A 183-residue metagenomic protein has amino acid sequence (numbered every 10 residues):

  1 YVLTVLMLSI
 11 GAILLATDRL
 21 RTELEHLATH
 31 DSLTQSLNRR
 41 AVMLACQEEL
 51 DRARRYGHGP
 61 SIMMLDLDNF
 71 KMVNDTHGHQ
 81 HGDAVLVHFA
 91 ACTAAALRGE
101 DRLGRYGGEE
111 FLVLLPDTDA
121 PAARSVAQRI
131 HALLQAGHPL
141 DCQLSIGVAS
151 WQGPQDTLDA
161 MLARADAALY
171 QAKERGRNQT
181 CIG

Functional and structural regions predicted by a protein language model:
Y1-L33, R40-D51, D101-R102: Signal-transducing coiled-coil linker helices
L15, T22, H26, L44 (+6 more regions): Regular, well-ordered alpha-helical segments
E25-L44, L65-H79, V87: Conserved nucleotide-binding and Mg2+-coordinating catalytic segments in signaling enzymes
V42, C46, M63, V85-L86 (+3 more regions): Heptad-repeat coiled-coil signal-transmission/dimerization helices
A45-H77, T93, G104: Active-site-proximal structural segments of metal-dependent nucleotidyl cyclase/transferase enzymes
N74-G82, G107-G108, G176-R177: A short glycine-centered flexible hinge/capping loop motif at secondary-structure junctions
H88-A160, C181-I182: GGDEF/GGEEF active-site signature
Q135-H138, R164-G183: Catalytic/regulatory signature loops of cyclic-dinucleotide turnover enzymes and related class III nucleotidyl cyclases
